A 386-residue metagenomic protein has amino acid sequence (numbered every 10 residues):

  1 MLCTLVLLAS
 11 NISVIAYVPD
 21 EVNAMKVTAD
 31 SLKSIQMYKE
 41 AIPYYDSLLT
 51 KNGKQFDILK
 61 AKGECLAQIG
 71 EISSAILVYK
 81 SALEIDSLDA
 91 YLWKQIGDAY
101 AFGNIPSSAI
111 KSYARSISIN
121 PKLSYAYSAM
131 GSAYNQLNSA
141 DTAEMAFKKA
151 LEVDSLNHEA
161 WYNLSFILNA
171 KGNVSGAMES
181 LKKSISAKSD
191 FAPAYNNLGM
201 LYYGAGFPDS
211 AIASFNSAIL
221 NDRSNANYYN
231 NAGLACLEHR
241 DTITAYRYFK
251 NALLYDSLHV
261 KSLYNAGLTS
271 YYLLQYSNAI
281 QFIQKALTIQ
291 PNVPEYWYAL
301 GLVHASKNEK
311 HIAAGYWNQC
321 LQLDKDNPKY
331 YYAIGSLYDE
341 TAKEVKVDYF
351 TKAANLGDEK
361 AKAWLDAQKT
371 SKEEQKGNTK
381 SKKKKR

Functional and structural regions predicted by a protein language model:
M1-N11: Bacterial N-terminal signal peptides
I12-S73, L77, E84, E359 (+2 more regions): N-terminal leader/linker segments that initiate helical-solenoid repeat arrays
V22, F56-D57, A90-Y91, S124-Y125 (+7 more regions): Helix-start (N-cap) detector for alpha-helical repeat units in TPR-like alpha-solenoids, especially tetratricopeptide
S31, S47, S74, D86-S87 (+7 more regions): Coil residues (strongly favoring Ser/Thr
I35-P43, Q68-S81, F102-R115, Q136-K149 (+6 more regions): Structural signature of tandem alpha-helical TPR/SEL1-like repeats, specifically the intra-repeat loop/turn
K51, I85, I119, V153 (+6 more regions): Structural marker of alpha-solenoid helical repeat scaffolds
